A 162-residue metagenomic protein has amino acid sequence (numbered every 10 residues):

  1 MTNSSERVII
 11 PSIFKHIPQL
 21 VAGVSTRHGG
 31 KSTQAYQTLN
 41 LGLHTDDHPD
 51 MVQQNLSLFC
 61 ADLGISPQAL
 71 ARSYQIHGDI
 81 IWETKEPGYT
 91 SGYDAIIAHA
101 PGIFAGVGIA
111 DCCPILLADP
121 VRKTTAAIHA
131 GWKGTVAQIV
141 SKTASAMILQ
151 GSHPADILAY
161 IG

Functional and structural regions predicted by a protein language model:
M1-G162: Active-site microenvironment for binding and transforming phosphate-containing groups
